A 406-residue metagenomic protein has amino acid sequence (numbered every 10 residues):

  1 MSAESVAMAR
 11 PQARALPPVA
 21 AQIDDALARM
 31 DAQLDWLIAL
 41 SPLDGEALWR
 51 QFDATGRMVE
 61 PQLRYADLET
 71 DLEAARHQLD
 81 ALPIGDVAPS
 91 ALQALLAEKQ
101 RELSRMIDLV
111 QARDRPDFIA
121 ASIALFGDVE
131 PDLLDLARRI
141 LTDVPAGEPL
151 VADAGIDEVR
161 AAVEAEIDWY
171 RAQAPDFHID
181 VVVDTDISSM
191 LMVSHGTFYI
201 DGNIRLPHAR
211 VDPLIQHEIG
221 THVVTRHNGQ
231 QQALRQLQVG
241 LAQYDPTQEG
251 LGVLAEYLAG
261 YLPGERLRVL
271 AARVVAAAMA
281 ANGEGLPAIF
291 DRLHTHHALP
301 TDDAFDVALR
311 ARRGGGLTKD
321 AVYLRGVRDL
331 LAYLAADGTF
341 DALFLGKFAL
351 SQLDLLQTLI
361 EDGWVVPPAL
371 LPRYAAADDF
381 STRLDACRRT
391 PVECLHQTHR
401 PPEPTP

Functional and structural regions predicted by a protein language model:
M1-P131, R373, D378-S381, R388-P406: N-terminal low-structure segments adjacent to metalloprotease catalytic domains across cellular compartments
Q51-F52, A209, V224-Q248: Post-HEXXH active-site segment of zinc metalloproteases
G85-L206: Contiguous, non-catalytic segments that form substrate-binding/exosite surfaces or channel walls
D117-A121, A233-L234, L267: Short, glycine/acidic-rich hinge or "gate" loops at secondary-structure transitions that mediate conformational
L191-T197, V224-G229, P300-A304: Active-site-adjacent bridging/hinge elements
H208-V224: Short alpha-helix carrying the canonical HExxH Zn2+-binding catalytic motif
Q238-A278, G326: Post-HExxH zinc-binding segment in Zn-dependent metallohydrolases
R266-P404: Conserved alpha-helical "signature site" that marks functionally important helical segments or helix/loop junctions
